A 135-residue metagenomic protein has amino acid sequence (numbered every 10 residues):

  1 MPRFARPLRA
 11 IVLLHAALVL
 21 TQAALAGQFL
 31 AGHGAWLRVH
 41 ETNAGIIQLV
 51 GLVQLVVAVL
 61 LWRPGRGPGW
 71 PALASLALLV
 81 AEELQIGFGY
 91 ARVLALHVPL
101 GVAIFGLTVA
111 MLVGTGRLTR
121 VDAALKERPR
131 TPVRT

Functional and structural regions predicted by a protein language model:
M1-T135: Polytopic transmembrane helical bundles with strong interfacial aromatic enrichment
